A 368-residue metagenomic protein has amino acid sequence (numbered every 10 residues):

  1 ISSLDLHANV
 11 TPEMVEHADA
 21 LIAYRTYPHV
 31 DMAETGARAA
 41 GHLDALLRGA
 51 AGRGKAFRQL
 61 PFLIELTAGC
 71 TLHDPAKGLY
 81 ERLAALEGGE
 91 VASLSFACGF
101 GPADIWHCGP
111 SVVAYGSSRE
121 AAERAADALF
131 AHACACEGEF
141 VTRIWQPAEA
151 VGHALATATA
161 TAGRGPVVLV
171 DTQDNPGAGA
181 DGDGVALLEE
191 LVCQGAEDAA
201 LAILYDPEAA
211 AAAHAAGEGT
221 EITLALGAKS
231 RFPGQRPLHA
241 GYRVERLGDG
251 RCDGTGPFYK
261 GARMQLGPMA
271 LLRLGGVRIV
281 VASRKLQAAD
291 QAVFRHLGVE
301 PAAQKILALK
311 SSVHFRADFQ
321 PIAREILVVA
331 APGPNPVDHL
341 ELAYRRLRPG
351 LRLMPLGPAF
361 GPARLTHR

Functional and structural regions predicted by a protein language model:
I1, G88-G89, E190-A200, A302 (+1 more regions): Structural alpha-beta junctions
I1-G49, P166, D171-L188, V192-E208: Active-site histidine-anchored catalytic micro-motif
A20-R25, I222-L224, L327-A330: Short hydrophobic/aromatic-enriched beta-strand-loop microsegments
R25-V30, G227-K229, P332-P334: Short, acidic/turn-prone active-site loops that include or flank metal/cofactor- and phosphate-binding residues
D31-A33, A122-E123, G177-A180, V281-A282 (+2 more regions): Short helix/loop capping segments that flank catalytic or ligand/cofactor-binding pockets
D44-A84: Conserved anion/nucleotide-ligand pocket segment
T67-G275, V280-R284: Hard-cation-handling environments
C134, R251-R368: Extended hydrophobic packing segments that form well-structured cores
